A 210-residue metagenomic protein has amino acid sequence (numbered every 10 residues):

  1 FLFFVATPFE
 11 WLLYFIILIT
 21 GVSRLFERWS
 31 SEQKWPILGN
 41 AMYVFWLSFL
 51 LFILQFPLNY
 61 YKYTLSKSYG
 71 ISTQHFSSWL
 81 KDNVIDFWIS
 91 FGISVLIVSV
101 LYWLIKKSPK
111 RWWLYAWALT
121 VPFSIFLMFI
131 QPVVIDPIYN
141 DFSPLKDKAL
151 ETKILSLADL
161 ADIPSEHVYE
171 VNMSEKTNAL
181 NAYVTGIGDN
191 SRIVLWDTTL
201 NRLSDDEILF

Functional and structural regions predicted by a protein language model:
F1-F210: Polar-ligand-bearing catalytic/cofactor-coordination segments of membrane-embedded or membrane-tethered inner-membrane
